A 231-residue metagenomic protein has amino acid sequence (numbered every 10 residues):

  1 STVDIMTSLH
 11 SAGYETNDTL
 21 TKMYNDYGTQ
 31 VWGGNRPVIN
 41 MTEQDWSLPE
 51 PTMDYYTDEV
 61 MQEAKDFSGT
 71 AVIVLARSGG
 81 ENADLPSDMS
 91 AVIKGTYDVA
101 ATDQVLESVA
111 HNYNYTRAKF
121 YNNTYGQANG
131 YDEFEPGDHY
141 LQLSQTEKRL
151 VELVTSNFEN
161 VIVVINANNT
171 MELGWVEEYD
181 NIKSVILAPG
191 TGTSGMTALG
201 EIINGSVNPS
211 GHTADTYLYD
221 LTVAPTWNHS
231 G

Functional and structural regions predicted by a protein language model:
S1-G231: C-terminal non-catalytic regions of proteins with extracellular/luminal or membrane-system context
